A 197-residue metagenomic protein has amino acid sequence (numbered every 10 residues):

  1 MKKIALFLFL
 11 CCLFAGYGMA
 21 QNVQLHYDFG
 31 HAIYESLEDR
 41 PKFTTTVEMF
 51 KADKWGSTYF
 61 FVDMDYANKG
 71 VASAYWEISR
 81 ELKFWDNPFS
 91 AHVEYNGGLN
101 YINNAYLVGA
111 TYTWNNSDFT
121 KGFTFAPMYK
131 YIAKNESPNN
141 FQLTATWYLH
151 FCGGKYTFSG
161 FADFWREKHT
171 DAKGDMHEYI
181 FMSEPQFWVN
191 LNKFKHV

Functional and structural regions predicted by a protein language model:
I4-F14: Sec-dependent N-terminal signal peptides
M19, W55-S57, E81-H92, N115-T124 (+2 more regions): Short loop/turn motifs that connect adjacent beta-strands in outer-membrane beta-barrel proteins
M19-A67: Short glycine/proline- and aromatic-enriched beta-strand/turn motifs that initiate or cap beta-hairpins
Y27-H31, M64-N68, Y95-L99, W114 (+2 more regions): Transmembrane beta-strands of outer-membrane beta-barrel pores
P41-T45, A72-W76, I102-V108, S137-L143 (+1 more regions): Residues that define the transmembrane beta-barrel architecture of outer-membrane proteins
V47-K51, I78-L82, V108-W114, P127-Y129 (+2 more regions): Residues on the lipid-exposed face of transmembrane beta-strands in outer-membrane beta-barrel proteins
E77-A133: Gram-negative (and chloroplast) outer-membrane scaffold detector with strong preference for beta-barrel transmembrane
I132-V197: Outer-membrane beta-barrel transmembrane domain signature
